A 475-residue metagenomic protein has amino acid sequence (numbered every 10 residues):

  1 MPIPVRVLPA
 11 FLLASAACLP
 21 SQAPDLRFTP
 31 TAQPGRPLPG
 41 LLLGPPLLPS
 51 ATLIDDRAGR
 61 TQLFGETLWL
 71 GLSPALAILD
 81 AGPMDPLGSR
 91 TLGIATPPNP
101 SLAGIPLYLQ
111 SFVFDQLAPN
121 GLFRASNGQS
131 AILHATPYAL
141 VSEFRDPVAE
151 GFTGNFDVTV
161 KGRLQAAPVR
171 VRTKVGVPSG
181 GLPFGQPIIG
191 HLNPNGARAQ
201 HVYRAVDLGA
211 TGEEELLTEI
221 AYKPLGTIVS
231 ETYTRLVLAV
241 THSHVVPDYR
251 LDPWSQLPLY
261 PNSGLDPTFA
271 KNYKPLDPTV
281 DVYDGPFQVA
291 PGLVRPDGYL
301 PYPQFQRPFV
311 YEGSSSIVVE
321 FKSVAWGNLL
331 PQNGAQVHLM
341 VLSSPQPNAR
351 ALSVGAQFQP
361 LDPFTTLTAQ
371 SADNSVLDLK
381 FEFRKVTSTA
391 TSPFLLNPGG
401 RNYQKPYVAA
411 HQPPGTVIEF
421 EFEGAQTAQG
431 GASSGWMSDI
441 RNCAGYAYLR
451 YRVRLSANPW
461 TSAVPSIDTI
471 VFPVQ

Functional and structural regions predicted by a protein language model:
Q22-P137: Residue-level hotspots within well-ordered secondary structure
T29-G44, E215-A221, G400-K405: Contiguous beta-strand segments within globular domains
P49-D55, Q110-F112, V237-A239, K405-Y407 (+1 more regions): Beta-strand signatures of extracellular beta-sandwich domains
R60, L117, P224-T232, A325-L329 (+3 more regions): Extended, low-complexity, turn-rich repeat/linker tracts enriched in Gly/Pro/Ser/Thr and Asp/Glu that occur
P100-Y108, E213, V310-S315, P459-A463: Short glycine/proline/serine/threonine-rich loop/turn segments at secondary-structure transition edges
T136-R198, V202-Y203, D207-T211, T366-Q475: Beta-strand-rich ligand- or partner-binding modules with a strong bias toward extracellular/periplasmic carbohydrate
R170-Q256, V341-R384: Beta-sheet-rich sandwich/jelly-roll-like modules and their strand-loop junctions
V229-S344: Aromatic- and Gly/Pro-enriched, solvent-exposed loop/edge beta-strand patches characteristic of beta-rich domains
